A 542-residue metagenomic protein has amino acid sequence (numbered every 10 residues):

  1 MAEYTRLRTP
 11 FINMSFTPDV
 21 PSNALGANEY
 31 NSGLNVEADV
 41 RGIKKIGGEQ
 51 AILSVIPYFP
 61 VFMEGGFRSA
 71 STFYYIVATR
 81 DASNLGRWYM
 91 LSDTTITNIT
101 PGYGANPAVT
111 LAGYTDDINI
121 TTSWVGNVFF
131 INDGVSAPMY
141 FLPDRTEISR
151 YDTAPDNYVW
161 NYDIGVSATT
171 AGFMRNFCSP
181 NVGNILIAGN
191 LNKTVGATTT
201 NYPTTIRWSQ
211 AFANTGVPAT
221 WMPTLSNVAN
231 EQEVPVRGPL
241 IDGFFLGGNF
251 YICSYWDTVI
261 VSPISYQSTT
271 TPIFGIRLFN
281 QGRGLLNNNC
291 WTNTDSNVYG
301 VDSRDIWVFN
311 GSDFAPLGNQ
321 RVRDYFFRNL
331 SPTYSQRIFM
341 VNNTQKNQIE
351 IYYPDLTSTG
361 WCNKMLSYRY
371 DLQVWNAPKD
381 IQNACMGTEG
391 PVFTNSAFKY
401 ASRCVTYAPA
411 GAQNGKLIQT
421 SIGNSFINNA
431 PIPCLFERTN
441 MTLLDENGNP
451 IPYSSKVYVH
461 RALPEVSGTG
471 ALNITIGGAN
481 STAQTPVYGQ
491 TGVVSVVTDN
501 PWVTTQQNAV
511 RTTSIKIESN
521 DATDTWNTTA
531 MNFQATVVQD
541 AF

Functional and structural regions predicted by a protein language model:
M1-T95, Y103-V128, G282-N297, R304-F542: Beta-sheet repeat architectures centered on beta-propellers
E49-F59, G102-N106, A154-R337: Beta-propeller and closely related beta-pinwheel folds
N119-N161: Hydrophobic or amphipathic alpha-helical targeting/insertion segments
I120, Y140-L142, W221, C253 (+2 more regions): Tryptophan-centric aromatic hotspots in well-structured domains and transmembrane helices
F129-N132, C178-G189, R461, E465: Hydrophobic, aliphatic-enriched repeat segments that assemble into extended interaction scaffolds in large eukaryotic
